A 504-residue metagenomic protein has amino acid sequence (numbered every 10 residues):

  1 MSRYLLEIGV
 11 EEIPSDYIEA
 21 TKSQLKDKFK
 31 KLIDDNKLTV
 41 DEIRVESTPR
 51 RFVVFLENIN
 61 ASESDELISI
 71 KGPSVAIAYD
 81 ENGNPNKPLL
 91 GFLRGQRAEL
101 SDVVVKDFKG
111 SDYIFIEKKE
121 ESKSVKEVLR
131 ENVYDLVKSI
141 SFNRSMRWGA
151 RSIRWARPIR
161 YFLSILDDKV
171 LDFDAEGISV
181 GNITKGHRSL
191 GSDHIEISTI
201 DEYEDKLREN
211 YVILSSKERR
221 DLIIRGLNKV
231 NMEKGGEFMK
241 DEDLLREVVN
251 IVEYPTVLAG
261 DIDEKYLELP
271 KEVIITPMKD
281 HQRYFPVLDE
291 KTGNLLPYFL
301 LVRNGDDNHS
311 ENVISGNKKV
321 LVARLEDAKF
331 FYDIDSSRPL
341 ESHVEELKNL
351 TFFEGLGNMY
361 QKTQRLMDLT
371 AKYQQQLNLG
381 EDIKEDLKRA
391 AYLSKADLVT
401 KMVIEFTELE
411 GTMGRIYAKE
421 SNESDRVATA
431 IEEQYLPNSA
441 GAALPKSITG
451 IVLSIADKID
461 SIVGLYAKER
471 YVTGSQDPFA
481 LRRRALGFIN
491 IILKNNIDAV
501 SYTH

Functional and structural regions predicted by a protein language model:
M1-Y502: Amphipathic alpha-helical "coupling" segments that flank catalytic cores
